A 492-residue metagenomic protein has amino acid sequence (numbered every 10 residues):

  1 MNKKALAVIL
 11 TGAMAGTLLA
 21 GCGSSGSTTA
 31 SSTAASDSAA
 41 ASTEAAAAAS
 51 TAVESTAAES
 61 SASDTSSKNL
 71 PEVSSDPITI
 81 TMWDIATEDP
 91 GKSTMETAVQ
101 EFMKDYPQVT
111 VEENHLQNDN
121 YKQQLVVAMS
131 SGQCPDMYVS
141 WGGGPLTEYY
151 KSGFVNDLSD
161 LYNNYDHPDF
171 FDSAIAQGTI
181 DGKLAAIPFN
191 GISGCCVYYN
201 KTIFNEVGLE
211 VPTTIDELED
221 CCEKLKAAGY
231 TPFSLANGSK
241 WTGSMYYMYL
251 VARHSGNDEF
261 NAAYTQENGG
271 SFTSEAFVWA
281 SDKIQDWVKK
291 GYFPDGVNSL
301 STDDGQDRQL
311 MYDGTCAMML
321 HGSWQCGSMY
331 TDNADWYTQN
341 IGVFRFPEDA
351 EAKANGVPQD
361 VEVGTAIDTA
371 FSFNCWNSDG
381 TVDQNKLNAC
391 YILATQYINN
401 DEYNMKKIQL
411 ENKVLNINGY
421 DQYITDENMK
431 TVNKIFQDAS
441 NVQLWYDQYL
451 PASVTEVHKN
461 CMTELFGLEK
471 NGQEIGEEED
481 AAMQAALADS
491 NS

Functional and structural regions predicted by a protein language model:
E59-E72, W141-C196, E210, E219 (+2 more regions): Hinge/lid segment of periplasmic solute-binding proteins
E72-V73, D157-F170, E210, H254-W279 (+5 more regions): Short, solvent-exposed loop/beta-turn-alpha elements that line the ligand-binding surface or hinge of extracytoplasmic
A98-S173, Q177-T179, T202-T213, Q309-L310 (+3 more regions): Extracytoplasmic "Venus flytrap"/periplasmic binding protein-like
Q100, K104, T110, K290 (+1 more regions): Extracytoplasmic/periplasmic substrate-recognition and gating elements
A128, D136, D166-T202, T231-S234 (+2 more regions): A structural signal for short loop-to-beta-strand junctions that line the ligand-binding cleft of periplasmic/secreted
I180-F189, C195, E219-G269: Extracytoplasmic/periplasmic solute-binding protein
K224, Q266-N298: Glycine-centered hinge/linker elements that transmit conformational signals in sensory and ligand-binding systems
Q409-L415, K430-L487: C-terminal capping/gating helix-and-loop segments adjacent to ligand/active sites or protein-protein/ligand interfaces
